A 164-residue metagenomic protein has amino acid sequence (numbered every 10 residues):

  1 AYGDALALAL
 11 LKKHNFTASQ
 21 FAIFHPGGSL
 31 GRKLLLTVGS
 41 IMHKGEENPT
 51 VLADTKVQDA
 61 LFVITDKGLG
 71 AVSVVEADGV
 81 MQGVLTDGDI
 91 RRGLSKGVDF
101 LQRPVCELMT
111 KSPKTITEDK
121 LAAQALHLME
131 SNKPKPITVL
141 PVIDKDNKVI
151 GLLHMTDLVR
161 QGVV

Functional and structural regions predicted by a protein language model:
A1-N15: Short alpha-helices
G3, K33-L36, H43-E46, D66-L69 (+2 more regions): Short gly/pro-enriched beta-turn/loop segments at secondary-structure junctions
L6, I41, I64, G79 (+4 more regions): Terminal peptide-recognition signature
K12-H43: Internal, active-site/partner-interface "lid" segment
L34-N48, Q102-P113: Bateman (tandem CBS) regulatory domains
T50-G68, V75, L94, T115-I137 (+2 more regions): The conserved cystathionine-beta-synthase
G68-S112, E118: Helical hairpin unit composed of two closely spaced alpha helices linked by a short loop
M81-S95, K148-V164: Short beta->alpha transition motifs characteristic of CBS
